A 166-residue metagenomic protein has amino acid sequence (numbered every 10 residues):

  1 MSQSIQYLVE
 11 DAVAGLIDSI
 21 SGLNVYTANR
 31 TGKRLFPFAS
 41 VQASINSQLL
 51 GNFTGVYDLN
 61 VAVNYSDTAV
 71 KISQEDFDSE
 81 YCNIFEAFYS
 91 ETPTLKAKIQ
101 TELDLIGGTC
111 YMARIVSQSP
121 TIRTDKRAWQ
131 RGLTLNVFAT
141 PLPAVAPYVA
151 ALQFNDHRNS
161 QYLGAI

Functional and structural regions predicted by a protein language model:
M1-Y26, S44-I166: Charged, amphipathic alpha-helical segments and their flanking helix caps
V25-R34: Short acidic low-complexity segments
L35-I45: A short, hydrophobic beta-strand-centered structural micro-motif
